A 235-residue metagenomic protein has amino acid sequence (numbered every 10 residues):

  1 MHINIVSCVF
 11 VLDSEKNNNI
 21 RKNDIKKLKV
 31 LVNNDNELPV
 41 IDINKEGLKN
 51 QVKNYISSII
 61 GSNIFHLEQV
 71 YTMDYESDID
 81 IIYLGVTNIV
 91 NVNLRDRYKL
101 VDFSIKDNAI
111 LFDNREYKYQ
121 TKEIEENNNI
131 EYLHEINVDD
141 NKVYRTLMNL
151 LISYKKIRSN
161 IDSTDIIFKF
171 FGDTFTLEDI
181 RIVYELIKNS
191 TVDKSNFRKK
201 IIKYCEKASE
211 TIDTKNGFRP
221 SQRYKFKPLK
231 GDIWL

Functional and structural regions predicted by a protein language model:
M1-E37: N-terminal strand-loop-strand
I5-S7, Q69, Y83-G85: A structural signal for short, well-ordered beta-strand segments
K22-S62, Y71-D74, R158-I182, L186: Conserved Nudix-box catalytic region and its N-terminal flanking loop in Nudix hydrolases and closely related
S62-Y71, D193-S195: A short coil-to-beta-strand element that immediately follows conserved catalytic motifs
D74-N93, Y154, K225-L229: Active-site-adjacent beta-strand/loop module that shapes the phosphate/pyrophosphate-binding cleft
S104-D165: Hydrophobic, aromatic-enriched interface-forming segments
S190-E210: Charge-enriched amphipathic alpha-helical scaffolds
C205-L235: Long, intrinsically disordered, low-complexity Ser/Thr/Pro-rich regulatory/activation regions of nuclear proteins
